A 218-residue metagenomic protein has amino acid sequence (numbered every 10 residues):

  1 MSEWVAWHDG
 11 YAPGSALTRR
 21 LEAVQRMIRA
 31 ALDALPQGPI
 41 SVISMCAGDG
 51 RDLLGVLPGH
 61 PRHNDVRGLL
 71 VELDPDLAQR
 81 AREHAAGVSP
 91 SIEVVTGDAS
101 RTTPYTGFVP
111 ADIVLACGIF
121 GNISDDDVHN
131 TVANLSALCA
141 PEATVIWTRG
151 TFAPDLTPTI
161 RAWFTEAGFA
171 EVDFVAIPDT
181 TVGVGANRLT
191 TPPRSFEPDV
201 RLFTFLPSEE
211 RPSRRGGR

Functional and structural regions predicted by a protein language model:
M1-Q37: Class I SAM-dependent methyltransferase Rossmann-like catalytic core, especially the SAM/SAH-binding loop
P36-G48: Conserved class I S-adenosyl-L-methionine
D49-H63: Conserved SAM-binding loop of SAM-dependent methyltransferases across substrates and taxa, primarily the Class I
D74-D76: Conserved SAM/SAH-binding beta-strand->alpha-helix loop
Q79-F108: S-adenosyl-L-methionine
A111-D127: A short SAM/SAH-binding and catalytic strip from SAM-dependent methyltransferases
C139-T151: Conserved beta-strand signature within the Rossmann-like core of class I S-adenosyl-L-methionine
D173-R218: SAM/dcSAM-binding transferase cores
